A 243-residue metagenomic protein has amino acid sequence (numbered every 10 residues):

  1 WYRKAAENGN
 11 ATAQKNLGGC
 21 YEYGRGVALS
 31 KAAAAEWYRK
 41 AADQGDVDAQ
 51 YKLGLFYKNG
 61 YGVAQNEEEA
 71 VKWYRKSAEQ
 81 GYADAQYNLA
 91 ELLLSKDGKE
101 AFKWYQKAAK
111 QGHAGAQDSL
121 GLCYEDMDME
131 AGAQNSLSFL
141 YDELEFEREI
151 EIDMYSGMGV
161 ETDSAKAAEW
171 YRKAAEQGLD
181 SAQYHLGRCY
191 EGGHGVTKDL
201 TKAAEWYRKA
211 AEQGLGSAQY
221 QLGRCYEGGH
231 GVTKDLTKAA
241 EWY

Functional and structural regions predicted by a protein language model:
W1-R3, S95-D97, C123-S156, R208 (+2 more regions): Intrinsically disordered, low-complexity linker/propeptide segments enriched in Ser/Thr/Gly/Pro and acidic residues
E7-N10, Y23-R25, S30, D43-D46 (+13 more regions): Short helix-capping/linker turns of helical repeat alpha-solenoids
Q14, A28, Q50, A64 (+7 more regions): Canonical tetratricopeptide repeat
N16-Y23, K52-N59, N88-S95, S119-D126 (+5 more regions): Hydrophobic face of amphipathic alpha-helices that form TPR/SEL1-like repeat modules and related alpha-solenoid
N66, S119-G121, A131, S136 (+6 more regions): Ser/Thr/Pro-rich low-complexity tandem-repeat tracts
